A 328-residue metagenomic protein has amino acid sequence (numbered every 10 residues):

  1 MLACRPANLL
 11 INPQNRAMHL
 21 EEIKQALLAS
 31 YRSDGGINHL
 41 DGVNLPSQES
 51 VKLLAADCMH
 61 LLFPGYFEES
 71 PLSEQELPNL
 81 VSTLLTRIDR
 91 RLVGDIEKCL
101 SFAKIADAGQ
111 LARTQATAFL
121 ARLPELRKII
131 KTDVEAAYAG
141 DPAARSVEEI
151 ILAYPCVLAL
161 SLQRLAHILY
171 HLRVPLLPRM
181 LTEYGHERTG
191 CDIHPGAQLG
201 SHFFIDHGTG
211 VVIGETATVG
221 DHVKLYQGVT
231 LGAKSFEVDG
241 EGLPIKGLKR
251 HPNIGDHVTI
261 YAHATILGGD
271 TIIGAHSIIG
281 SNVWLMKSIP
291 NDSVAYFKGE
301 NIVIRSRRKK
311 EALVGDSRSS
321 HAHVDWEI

Functional and structural regions predicted by a protein language model:
M1-L2, A295: Intrinsic structural disorder
L2-M180, K310-I328: Terminal amphipathic alpha-helical/low-complexity segments used for targeting or macromolecular assembly
G185-R308: Structural signal for interior beta-strand "rungs" in well-ordered beta-sheet cores of soluble enzyme domains
